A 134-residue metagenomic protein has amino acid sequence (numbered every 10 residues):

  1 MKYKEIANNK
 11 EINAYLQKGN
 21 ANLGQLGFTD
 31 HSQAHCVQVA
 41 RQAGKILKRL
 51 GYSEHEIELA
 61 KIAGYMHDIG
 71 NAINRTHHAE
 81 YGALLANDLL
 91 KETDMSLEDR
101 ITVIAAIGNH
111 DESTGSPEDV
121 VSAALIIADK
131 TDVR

Functional and structural regions predicted by a protein language model:
M1-A14: Non-catalytic interface/linker regions that flank or bridge core catalytic/transmembrane domains
A14-N20: Charged, low-complexity, helix-prone segments enriched in Lys/Glu/Asp/Gln
Q17, G44, I57: N-terminal, positively charged regions that mediate nucleic acid binding
N20-T29: Short hinge/gating elements
G24-Q25, H35, K48-R134: Divalent metal-dependent catalytic cores for phosphoryl transfer on phosphate-bearing substrates
S32-Q38: Phosphate/oxyanion-binding active-site loops and adjacent basic polyanion-contact surfaces
Q38, Q42-I46: N-terminal low-complexity or amphipathic/hydrophobic leaders
